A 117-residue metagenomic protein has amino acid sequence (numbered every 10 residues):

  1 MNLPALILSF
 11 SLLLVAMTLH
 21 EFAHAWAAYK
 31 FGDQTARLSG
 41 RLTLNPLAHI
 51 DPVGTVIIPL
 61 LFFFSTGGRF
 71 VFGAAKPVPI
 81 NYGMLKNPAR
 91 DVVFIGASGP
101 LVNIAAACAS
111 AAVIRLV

Functional and structural regions predicted by a protein language model:
M1-V117: Hydrophobic transmembrane alpha-helices and their immediate loop junctions in multi-pass integral membrane proteins
